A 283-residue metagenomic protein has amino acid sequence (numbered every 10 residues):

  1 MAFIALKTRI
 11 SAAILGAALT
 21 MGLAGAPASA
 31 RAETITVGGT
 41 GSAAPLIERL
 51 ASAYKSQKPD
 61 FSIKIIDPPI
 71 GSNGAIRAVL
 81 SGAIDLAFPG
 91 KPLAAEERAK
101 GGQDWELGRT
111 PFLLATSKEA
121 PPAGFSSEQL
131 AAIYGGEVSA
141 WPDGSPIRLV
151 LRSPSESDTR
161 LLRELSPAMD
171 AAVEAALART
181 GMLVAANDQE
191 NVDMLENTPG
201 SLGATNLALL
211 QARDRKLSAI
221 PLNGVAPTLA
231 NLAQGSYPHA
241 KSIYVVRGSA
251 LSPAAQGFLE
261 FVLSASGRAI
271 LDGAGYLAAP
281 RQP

Functional and structural regions predicted by a protein language model:
M1-K7: N-terminal secretory signal peptides that target proteins for export/translocation
K7-R9, A13, A30: Hydrophobic alpha-helical context, especially transmembrane and signal-peptide helices
S11-G25: Bacterial N-terminal signal peptides
G25-R31: Signal peptide processing junction and immediate N-terminal pro/mature segment of secreted/exported proteins
R31-P283: Exported/periplasmic ABC-transporter solute-binding proteins
